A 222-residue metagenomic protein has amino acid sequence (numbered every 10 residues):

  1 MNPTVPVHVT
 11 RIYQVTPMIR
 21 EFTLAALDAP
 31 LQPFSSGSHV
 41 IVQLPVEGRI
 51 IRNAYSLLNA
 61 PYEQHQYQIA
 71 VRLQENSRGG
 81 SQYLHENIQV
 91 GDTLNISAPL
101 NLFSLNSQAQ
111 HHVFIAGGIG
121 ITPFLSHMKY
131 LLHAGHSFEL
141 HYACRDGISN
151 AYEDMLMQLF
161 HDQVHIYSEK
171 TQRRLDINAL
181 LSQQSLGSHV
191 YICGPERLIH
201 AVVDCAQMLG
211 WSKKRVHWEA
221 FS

Functional and structural regions predicted by a protein language model:
N2-T93, C144-D146: Ferredoxin-reductase
P3, S81-S222: FNR/FR-type flavoprotein reductase catalytic core
